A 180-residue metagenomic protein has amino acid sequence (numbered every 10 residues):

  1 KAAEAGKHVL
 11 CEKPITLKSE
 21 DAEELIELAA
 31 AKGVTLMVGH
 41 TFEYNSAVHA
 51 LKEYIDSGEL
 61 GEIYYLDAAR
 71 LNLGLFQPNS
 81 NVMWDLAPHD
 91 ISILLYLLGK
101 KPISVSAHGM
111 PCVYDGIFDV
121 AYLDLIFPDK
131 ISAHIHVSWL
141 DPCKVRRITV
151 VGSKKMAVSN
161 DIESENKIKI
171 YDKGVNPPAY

Functional and structural regions predicted by a protein language model:
K1, E24, A50-E53, S92-I93 (+1 more regions): Alpha-helical elements of Rossmann-like donor-binding domains used by nucleotide-donor carbohydrate transfer enzymes
K1-E43: Beta-strand-loop-alpha-helix segment that lines the small-molecule cofactor/substrate pocket of alpha/beta enzymes
K13, G58, K130: Conserved G/P- and acidic residue-centered "switch" motifs that form tight phosphate/ATP-binding loops in soluble
T16, A22, E43, L73 (+3 more regions): Residue-level marker for beta-strand->alpha-helix junctions and adjacent short loops that shape enzyme
T35, F42-D115, I168: Predominantly a Rossmann-like dinucleotide-binding segment in NAD(P)-dependent oxidoreductases
P88-N176: Contiguous beta-strand/loop segments that form the cofactor/metal-binding neighborhood of enzyme cores
P178-Y180: Glycine-rich phosphate/pyrophosphate-binding loop and adjacent beta-alpha nucleotide/cofactor-binding cores
